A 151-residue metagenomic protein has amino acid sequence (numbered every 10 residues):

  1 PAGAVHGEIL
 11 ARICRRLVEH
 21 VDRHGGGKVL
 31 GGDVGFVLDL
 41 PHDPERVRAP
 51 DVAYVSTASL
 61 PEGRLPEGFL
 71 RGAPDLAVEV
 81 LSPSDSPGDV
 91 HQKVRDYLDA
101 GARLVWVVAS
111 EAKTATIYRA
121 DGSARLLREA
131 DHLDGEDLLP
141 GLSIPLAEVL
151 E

Functional and structural regions predicted by a protein language model:
P1-E151: Gly/Pro/Ser/Thr-rich low-complexity, intrinsically disordered segments predominantly at protein N-termini
